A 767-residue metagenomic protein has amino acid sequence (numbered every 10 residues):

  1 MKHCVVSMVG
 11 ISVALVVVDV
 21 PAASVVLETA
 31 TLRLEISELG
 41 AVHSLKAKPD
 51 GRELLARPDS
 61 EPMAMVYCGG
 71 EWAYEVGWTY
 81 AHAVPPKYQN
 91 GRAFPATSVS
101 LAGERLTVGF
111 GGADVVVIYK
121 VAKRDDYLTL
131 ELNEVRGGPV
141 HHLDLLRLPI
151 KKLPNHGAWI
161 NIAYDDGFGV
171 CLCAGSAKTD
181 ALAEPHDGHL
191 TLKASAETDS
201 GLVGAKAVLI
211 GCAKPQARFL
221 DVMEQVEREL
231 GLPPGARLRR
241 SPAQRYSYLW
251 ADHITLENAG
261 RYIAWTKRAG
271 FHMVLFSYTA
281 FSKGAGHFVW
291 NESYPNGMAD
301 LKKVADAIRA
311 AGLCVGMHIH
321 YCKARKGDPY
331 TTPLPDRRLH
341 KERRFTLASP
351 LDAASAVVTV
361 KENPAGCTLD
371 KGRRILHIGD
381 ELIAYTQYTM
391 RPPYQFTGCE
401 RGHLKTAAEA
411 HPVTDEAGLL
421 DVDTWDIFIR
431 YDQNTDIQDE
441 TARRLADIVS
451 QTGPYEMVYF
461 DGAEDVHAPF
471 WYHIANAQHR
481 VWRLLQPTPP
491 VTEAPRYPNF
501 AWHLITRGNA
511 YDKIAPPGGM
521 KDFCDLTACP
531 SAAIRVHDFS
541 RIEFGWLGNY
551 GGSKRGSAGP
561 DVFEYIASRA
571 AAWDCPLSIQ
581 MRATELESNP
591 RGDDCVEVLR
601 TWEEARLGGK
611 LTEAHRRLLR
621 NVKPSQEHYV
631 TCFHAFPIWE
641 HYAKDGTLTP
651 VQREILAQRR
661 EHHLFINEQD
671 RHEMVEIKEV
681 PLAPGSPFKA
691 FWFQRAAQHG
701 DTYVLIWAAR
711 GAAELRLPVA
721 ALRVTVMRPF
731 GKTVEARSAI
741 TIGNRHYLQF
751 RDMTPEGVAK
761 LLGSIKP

Functional and structural regions predicted by a protein language model:
S7-V16: Bacterial N-terminal signal peptides
A22-S24: Boundary at the C-terminal end of the N-terminal hydrophobic targeting segment
V26-V274, A307, A311-V315, M457 (+4 more regions): Carbohydrate-recognition beta-sandwich/jelly-roll modules in extracellular/periplasmic carbohydrate-active proteins
A30, I36-L39, H43, A475-F730: Active-site-proximal substrate-binding groove within the catalytic cores of carbohydrate-active enzymes
K48-D50, V116-Y127, V140-A158, G366-E381 (+3 more regions): Extended Gly/Ser/Thr-rich low-complexity repeat segments, especially those forming or decorating extracellular
P242-R344, D421-A468, A475: Aromatic-lined carbohydrate-binding/catalytic grooves of carbohydrate-active enzymes
Y321, R325-A408: Autoprocessing Asn-cyclization modules and mimics
E735-P767: C-terminal beta-strand-rich structural cap/linker in extracellular carbohydrate-active enzymes
